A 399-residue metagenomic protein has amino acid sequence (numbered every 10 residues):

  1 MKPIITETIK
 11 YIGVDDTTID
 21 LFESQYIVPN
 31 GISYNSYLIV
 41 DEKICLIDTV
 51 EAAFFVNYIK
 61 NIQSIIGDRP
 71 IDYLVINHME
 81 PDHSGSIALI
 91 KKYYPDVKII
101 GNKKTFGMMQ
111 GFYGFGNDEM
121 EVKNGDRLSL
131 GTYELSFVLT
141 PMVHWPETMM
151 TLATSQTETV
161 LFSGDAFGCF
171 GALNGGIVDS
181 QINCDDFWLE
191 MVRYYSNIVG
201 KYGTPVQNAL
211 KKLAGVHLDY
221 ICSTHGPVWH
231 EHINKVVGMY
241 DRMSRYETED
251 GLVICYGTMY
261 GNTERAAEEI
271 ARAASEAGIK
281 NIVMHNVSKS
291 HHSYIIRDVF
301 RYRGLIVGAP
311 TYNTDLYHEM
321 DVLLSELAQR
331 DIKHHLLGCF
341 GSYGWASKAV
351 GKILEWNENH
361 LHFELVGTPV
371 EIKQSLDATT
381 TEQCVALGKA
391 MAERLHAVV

Functional and structural regions predicted by a protein language model:
K2-I66, M150-S163, T263: Conserved beta-strand hairpin/beta-sheet module of binuclear metal-dependent hydrolase folds, prominently
I4-E7, I100-T148, P205-N208: Metallo-beta-lactamase
E42, A53-I100: Active-site metal-binding motif and surrounding structural segment of the metallo-beta-lactamase
K43-C45, Y73, Y133, E158-F162 (+4 more regions): Structural motif
I47-T49, D72-M79, I99-N102, L161-D165 (+1 more regions): Active-site neighborhood of phospho(di)ester-bond hydrolases with catalytic His/Asp-centered motifs
S86, H291-I295: Short acidic active-site motifs
L173-I177, N183-I221, H225-V228, E269-V283 (+1 more regions): FMN-binding flavodoxin-like domain, especially the glycine-rich phosphate-binding loop
H225-E249: Terminal amphipathic helices with adjacent charged low-complexity linkers/tails
